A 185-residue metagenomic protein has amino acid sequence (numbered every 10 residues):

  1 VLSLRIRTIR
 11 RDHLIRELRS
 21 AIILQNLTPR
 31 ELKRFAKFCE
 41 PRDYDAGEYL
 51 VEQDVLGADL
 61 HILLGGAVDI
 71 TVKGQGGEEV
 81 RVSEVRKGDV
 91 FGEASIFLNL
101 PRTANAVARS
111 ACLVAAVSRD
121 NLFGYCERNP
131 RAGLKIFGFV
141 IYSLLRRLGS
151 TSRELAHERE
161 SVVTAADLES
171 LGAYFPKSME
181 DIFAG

Functional and structural regions predicted by a protein language model:
V1-G185: Cytosolic regulatory regions built on CNB/CRP/Popeye-like sensor folds
